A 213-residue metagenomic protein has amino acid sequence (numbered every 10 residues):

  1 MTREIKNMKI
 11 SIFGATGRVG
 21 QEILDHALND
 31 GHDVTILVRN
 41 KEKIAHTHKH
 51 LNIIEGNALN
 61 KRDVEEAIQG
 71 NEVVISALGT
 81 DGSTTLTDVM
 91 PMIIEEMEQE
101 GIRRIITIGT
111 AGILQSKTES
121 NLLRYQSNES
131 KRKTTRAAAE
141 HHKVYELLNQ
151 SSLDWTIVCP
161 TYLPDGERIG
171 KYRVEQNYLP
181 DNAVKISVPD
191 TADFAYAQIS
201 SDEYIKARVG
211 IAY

Functional and structural regions predicted by a protein language model:
I10-D30: N-terminal Rossmann NAD(P)H-binding glycine-rich loop of SDR-like oxidoreductase domains
L37-E42, N57-A58: N-terminal Rossmann-fold cofactor-binding loop
K49-N71: Conserved Rossmann-fold cofactor-binding substructure of NAD(P)-dependent oxidoreductases
I68, E72-I75, I106: N-terminal Rossmann-like NAD(P) cofactor-binding module of classical short-chain dehydrogenase/reductase
A77-T107, A139, K143: NAD(P)-cofactor binding segment of oxidoreductase domains
Q115, S151, E167-Y172, Q198-A207: Glycine/proline-rich active-site loop of Rossmann-fold NAD(P)-dependent oxidoreductases
E140, V158, I186-Y196, A207: Substrate-positioning beta->alpha
E146-E167: Conserved beta-loop-beta element that borders a ligand/cofactor-binding pocket
